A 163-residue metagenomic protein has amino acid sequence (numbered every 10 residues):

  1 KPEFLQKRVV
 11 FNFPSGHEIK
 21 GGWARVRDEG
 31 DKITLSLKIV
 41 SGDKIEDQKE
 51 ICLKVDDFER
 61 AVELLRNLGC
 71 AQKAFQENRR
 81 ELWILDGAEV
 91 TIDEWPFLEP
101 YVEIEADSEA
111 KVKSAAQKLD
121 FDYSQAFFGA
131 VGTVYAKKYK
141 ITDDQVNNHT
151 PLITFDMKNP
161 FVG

Functional and structural regions predicted by a protein language model:
K1-G87, F121-G163: N-terminal strand-loop-strand beta-hairpin
S41-K44, L98, A110-K111: Short, surface-exposed beta-strand-loop junctions and turns on beta-sheet-rich folds
R80-I84, E99, K111-K113: Short, well-ordered, mixed-charge alpha-helical segments that flank or form enzyme active sites
T91-P100: A contiguous pocket-lining binding segment that forms or flanks enzyme active sites
S114-F121: Short amphipathic alpha-helices in soluble, non-transmembrane regions that often serve as interface/regulatory elements
